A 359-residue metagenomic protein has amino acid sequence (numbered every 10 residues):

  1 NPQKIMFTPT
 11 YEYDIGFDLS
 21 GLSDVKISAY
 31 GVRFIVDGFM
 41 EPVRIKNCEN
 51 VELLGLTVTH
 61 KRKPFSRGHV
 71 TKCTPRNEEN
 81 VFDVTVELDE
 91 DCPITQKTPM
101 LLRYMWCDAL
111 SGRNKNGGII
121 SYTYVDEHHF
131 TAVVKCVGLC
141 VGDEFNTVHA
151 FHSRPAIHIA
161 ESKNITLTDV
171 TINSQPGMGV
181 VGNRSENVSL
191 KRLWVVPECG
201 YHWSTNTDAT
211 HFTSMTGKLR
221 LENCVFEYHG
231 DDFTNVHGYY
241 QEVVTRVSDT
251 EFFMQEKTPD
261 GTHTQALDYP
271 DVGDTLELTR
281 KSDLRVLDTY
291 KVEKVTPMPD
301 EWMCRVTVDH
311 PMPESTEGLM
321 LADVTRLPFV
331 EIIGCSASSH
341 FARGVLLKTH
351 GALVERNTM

Functional and structural regions predicted by a protein language model:
P2-K26, I35-L54, R62-N80, F151-S162 (+4 more regions): Extracellular beta-strand-rich solenoid/capping regions of secreted or surface-exposed proteins that bind or remodel
D24-R33, E49-H60, K163-N173, E186-C199 (+5 more regions): Right-handed parallel beta-helix
I35-K46, T166-D169, G182, H211-M215 (+7 more regions): Extracellular beta-rich repeat passengers
V36, H60-R62, R67-C73, T85-V125 (+1 more regions): Ser/Thr/Gly-rich low-complexity blocks that favor extended beta-strand/coil architectures
N50-E52, F65-N80, V243-T275: Surface beta-strand/loop "capping" patches
N114-I119, T123-S153, D288-T289, K294-E331 (+1 more regions): Small/polar beta-strand repeat architecture
V137-T147, D169, G182, P197-G200: Extended, non-transmembrane interaction/recognition domains
S185-L219, V247-T262, T358-M359: Long amphipathic alpha-helical scaffold regions
